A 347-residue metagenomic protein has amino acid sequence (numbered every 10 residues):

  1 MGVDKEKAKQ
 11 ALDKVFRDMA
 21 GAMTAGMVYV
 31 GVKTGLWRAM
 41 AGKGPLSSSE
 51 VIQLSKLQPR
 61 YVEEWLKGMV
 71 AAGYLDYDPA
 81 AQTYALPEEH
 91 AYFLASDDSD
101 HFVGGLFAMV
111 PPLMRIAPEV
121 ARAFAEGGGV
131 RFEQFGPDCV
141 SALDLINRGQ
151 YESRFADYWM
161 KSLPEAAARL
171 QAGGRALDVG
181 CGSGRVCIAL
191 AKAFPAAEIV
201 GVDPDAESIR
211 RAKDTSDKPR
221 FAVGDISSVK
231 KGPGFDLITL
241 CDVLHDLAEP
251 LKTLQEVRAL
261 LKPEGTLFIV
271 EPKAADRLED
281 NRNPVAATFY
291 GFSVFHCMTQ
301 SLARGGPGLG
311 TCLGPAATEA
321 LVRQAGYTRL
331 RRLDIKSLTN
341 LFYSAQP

Functional and structural regions predicted by a protein language model:
G2, K14-A22, V28-K33, R38-A39 (+1 more regions): Conserved Class I S-adenosyl-L-methionine-dependent methyltransferase catalytic core
L177, C187-S228: Class I SAM-dependent methyltransferase SAM/SAH-binding core
G180-G184: Class I SAM-dependent methyltransferase "Motif I" SAM/SAH-binding loop
S227-I238: A short acidic, Gly/Pro-enriched loop at the edge of an enzyme's catalytic core that lines a small-molecule cofactor
D236-P250: A short SAM/SAH-binding and catalytic strip from SAM-dependent methyltransferases
L251-P263: A short glycine-rich, Lys/Arg-flanked "PGG" loop and its adjoining helix->strand segment in the class I
V270-Q324: C-terminal alpha-helical "lid/dimerization" subdomain adjacent to the S-adenosyl-L-methionine
A325-P347: Core SAM-dependent methyltransferase catalytic element
